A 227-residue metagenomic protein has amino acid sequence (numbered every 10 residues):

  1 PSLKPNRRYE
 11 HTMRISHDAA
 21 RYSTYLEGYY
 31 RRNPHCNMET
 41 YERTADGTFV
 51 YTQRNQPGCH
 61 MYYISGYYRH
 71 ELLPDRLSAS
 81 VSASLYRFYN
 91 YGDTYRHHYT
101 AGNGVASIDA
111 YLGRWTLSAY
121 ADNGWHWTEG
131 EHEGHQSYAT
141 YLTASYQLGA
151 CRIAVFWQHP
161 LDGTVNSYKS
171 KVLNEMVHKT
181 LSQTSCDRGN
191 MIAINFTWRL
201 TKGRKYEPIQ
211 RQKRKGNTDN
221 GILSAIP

Functional and structural regions predicted by a protein language model:
P1, G28, C36-A45, Y89-H98 (+3 more regions): Outer-membrane beta-barrel translocator domains and adjoining extracellular loop/strand segments of Gram-negative
P1, N6-R8, A45-Q53, Y63 (+3 more regions): Extracytoplasmic loops and strand-loop junctions of Gram-negative outer membrane beta-barrel proteins
P1-E27, R31-N33, Y51-Y62, E71-L72 (+1 more regions): Outer-membrane beta-barrel signature, preferentially recognizing the C-terminal barrel domain of Gram-negative
M13-H17, I64-H70, A106-A110, L142-Y146 (+2 more regions): Residues on the lipid-exposed face of transmembrane beta-strands in outer-membrane beta-barrel proteins
A20-Y22, R31-H35, S84-N90, G124-H126 (+2 more regions): Structural signature of outer-membrane beta-barrel domains
R21-Y25, P74-A79, L112-A119, L148-V155 (+2 more regions): Repeated loop/turn-to-beta-strand initiation elements of outer-membrane beta-barrel proteins
G28-N37, T48-D122: Gram-negative outer-membrane beta-barrel transporters
L148-P227: C-terminal beta-signal and adjacent terminal beta-strands/loops of Gram-negative outer-membrane beta-barrel proteins
